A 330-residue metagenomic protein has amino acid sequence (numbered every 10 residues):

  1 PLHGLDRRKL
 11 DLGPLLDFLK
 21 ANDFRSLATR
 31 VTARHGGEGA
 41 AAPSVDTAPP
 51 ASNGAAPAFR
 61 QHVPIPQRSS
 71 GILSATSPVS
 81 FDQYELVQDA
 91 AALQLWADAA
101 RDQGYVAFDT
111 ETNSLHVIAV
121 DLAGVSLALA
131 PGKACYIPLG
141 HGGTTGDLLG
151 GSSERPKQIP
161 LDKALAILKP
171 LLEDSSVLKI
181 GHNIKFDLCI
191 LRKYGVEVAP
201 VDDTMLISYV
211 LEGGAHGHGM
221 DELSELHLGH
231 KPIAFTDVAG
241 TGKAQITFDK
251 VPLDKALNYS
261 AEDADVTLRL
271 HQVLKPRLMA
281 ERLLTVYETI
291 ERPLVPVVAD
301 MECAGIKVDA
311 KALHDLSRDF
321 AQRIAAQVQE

Functional and structural regions predicted by a protein language model:
P1-D6, T29-R34, P43-S44, T110-E111 (+6 more regions): Short coil/turn segments at secondary-structure boundaries
L5-V125, L139-G143, L149-L171: Long, highly charged low-complexity segments
L16-L19, K275, V298-A299, H314: Amphipathic alpha-helical segments within well-ordered protein domains
K20-A40, E212, H216, E225-I233 (+4 more regions): Non-catalytic alpha-helical coupling and interface elements of nucleotide-dependent molecular machines and regulators
R25, R34, A92, E111-N113 (+6 more regions): Short, glycine-/Ser/Thr-/acidic-enriched flexible segments
I72, P78-Q83, V120-A280, I290-V298: Active-site-proximal helix-loop-helix substrate-binding element of RNase H-like nuclease domains
E288-E330: Extended, well-ordered alpha-helical scaffold/bundle regions in very large, multi-domain proteins
